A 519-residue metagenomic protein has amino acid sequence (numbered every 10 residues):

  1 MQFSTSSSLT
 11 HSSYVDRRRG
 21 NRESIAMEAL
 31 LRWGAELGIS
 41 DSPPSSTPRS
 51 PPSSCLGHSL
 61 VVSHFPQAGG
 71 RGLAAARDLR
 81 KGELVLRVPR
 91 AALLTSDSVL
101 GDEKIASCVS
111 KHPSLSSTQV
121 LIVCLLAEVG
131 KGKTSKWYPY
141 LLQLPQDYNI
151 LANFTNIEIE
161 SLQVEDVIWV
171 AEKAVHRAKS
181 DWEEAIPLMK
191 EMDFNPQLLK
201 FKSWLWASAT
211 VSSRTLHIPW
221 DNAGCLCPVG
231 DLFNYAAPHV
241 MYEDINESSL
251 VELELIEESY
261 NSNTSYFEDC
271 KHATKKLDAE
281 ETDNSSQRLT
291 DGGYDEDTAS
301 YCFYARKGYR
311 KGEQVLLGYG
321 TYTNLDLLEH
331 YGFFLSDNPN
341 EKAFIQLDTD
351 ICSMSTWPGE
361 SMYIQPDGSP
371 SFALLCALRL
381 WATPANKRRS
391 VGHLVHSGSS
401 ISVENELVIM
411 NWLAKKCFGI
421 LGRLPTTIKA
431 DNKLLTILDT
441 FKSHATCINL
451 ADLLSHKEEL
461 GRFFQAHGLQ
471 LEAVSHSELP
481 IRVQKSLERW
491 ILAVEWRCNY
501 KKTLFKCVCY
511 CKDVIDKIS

Functional and structural regions predicted by a protein language model:
Q2-G70, D78, P89-E103, S114 (+6 more regions): Charged low-complexity "KEKE/polyampholyte" interaction tracts
Y14-I105, E165, W169, Q197-R306 (+3 more regions): Conserved AWS/pre-SET-to-SET junction and N-terminal core of the SET lysine methyltransferase domain, specifically
L79, H112-P113, S117-V120, L144-E165 (+5 more regions): Eukaryote-specific, cytoplasm-facing alpha-helical/coiled-coil scaffolding segments in long proteins
V85-L86, R90-I157: Eukaryotic helix-linker segments that join adjacent hydrophobic helices
K133-W206, T210-H217, V229: C-terminal globular interaction/adhesion domains in large, modular proteins
P238, G320-Y322, D350: Histidine- and/or cysteine-centered catalytic micro-motif in compact active-site loops
H239, E243-N246, L316, L328-E329 (+1 more regions): Short conserved micro-motifs at the rims of enzyme active sites and ligand-binding pockets
K311, L316-G318, Q346: A conserved active-site cap/scaffold subdomain adjacent to cofactor or substrate pockets
